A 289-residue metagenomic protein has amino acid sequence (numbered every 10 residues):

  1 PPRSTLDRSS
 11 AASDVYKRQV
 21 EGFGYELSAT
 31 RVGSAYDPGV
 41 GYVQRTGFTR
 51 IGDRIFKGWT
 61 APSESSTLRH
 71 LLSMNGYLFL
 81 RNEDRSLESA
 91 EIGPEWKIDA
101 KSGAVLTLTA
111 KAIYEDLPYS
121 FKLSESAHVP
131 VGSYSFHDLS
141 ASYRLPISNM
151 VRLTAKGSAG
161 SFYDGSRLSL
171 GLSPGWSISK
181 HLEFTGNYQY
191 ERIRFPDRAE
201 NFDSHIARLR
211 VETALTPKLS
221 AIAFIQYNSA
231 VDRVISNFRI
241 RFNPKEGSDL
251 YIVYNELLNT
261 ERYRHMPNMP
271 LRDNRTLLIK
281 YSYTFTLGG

Functional and structural regions predicted by a protein language model:
P1-A12, Y16: Single conserved hydrophobic/aromatic residue that forms the stacking wall/gate of nucleotide- or nucleobase-binding
S10-S13, D37-Y42, E83-A90, P118-E125 (+4 more regions): Outer-membrane beta-barrel translocator domains and adjoining extracellular loop/strand segments of Gram-negative
D14-R18, D53-K57, P94-I98, A141-L145 (+6 more regions): Residues on the lipid-exposed face of transmembrane beta-strands in outer-membrane beta-barrel proteins
K17-G24, T60-L71, A100-V105, M150 (+2 more regions): Short loop/turn motifs that connect adjacent beta-strands in outer-membrane beta-barrel proteins
F23-L27, H70-M74, L106-L108, L153-A155 (+4 more regions): Transmembrane beta-strands of outer-membrane beta-barrel proteins
A29-A35, K57-W59, G76-N82, A112-D116 (+6 more regions): Transmembrane beta-strands of outer-membrane beta-barrel pores
G47-I51, E88-I92, S135-L139, S166-L168 (+3 more regions): Residues that define the transmembrane beta-barrel architecture of outer-membrane proteins
F238-Y254, N259, N268-G289: Outer-membrane beta-barrel "beta-signal"
